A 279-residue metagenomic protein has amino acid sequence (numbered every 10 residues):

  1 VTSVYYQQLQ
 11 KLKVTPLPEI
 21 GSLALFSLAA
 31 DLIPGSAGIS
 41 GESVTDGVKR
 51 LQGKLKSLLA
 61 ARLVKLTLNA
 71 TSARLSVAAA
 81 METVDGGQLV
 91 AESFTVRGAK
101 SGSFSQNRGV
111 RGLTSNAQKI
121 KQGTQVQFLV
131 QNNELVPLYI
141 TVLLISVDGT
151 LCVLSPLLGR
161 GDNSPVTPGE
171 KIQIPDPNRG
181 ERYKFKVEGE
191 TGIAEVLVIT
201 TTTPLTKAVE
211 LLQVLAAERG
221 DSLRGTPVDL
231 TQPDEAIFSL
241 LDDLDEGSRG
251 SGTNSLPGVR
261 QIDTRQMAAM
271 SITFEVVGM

Functional and structural regions predicted by a protein language model:
V1-M279: Secretory-pathway glycoprotein ectodomains that are cysteine- and/or Ser/Thr/Pro-rich
